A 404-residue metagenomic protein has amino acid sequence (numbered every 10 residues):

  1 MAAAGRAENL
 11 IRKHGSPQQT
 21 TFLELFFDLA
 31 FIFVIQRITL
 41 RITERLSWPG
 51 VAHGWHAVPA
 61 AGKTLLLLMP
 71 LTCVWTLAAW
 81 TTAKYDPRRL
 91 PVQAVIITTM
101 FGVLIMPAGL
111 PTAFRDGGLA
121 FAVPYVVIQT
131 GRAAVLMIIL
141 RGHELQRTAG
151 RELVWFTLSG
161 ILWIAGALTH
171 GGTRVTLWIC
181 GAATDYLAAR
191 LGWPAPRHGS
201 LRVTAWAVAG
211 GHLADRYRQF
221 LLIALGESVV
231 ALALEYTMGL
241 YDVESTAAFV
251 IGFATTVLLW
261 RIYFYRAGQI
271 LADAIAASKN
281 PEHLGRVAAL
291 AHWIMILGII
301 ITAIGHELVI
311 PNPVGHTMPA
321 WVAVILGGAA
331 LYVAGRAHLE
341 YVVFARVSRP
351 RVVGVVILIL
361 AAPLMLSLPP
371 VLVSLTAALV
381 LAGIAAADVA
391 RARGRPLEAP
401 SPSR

Functional and structural regions predicted by a protein language model:
A2-L25, A30, T64-Y85, L90-A94 (+7 more regions): Predominantly late transmembrane helices and immediately cytosolic-facing juxtamembrane segments
L29-E44, P369: Alpha-helical transmembrane segments of multi-pass membrane proteins
R37-P49, L232, G305-I310: Membrane-helix interface motif
L40-P59, A83, T112, Y236-G239: Short, hydrophobic transmembrane alpha-helix segments
V51-L68, I96: Loop-to-helix transition at the N-terminal end of transmembrane alpha-helices
R115: Expand to "…catalyze enediolate/carbanion chemistry for C-C bond making/breaking, isomerization, decarboxylation
G171-L177, L368-L379: Loop-to-transmembrane alpha-helix initiation sites
V342-R346, P363-S374: Membrane-helix boundary connector in multi-pass membrane proteins
